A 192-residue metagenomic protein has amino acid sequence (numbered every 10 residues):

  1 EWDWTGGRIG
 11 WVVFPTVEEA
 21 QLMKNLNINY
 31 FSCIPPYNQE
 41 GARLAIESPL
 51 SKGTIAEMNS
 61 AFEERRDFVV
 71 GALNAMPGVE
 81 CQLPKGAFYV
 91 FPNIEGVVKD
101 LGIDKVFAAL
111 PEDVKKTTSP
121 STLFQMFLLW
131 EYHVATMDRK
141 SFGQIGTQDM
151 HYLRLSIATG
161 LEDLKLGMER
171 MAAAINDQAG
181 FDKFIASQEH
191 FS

Functional and structural regions predicted by a protein language model:
E1-S192: PLP-dependent class I/II
